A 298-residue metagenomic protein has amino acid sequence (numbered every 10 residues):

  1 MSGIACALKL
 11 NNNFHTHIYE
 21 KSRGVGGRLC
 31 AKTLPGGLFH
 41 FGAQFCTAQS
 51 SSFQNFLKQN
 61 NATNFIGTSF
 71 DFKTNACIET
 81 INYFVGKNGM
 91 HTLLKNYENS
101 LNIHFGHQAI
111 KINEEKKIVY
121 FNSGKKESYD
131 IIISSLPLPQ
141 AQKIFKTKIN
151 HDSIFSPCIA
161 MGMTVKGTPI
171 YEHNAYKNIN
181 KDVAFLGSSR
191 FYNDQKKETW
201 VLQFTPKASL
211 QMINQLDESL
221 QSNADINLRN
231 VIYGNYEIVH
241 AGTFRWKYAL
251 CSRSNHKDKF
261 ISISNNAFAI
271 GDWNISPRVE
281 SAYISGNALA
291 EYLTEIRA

Functional and structural regions predicted by a protein language model:
L8-P35: Glycine-rich FAD pyrophosphate-binding loop
G26, K126-N174, G234: Central helical "cap/lid" subdomain
L29-F70: N-terminal FAD cofactor-binding segment of flavoenzymes
F45-S51, T74-N96, N214-N223: Short beta-strand to alpha-helix junction loop
F105-V119: A conserved short coil-to-beta-strand element within the FAD-binding core of flavoproteins
M163-T168, H173-M212, S219, N223-I232: Active-site substrate-recognition segment that forms the wall of the catalytic cavity or substrate channel
L228-N265: Flavin (FAD/FMN) cofactor-binding core of flavoprotein oxidoreductases
D258-A290: Short FAD-binding loop at a beta-strand-to-alpha-helix junction that anchors the flavin cofactor in diverse
